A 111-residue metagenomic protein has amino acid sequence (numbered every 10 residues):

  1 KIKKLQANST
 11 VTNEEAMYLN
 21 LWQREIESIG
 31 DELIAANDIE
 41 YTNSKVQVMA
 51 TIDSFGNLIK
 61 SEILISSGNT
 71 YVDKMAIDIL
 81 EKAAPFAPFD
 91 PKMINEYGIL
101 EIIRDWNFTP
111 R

Functional and structural regions predicted by a protein language model:
K1-E25, D31, A35-D38: Intrinsic-disorder/low-complexity signature in envelope-associated proteins
K1-Q6, R24-G30, D53-I65, I77-P88 (+1 more regions): Conserved "boundary/linchpin" sites in short secondary-structure elements
T10-N13, N69, P91, R111: Intrinsic-disorder/low-complexity, polar/charged segments
A36-I39, K92-I94: Short, solvent-exposed loop/turn elements at beta->coil junctions and helix N-caps that rim active or binding pockets
Y41-V46: Short, small/polar residue-rich loop motifs at catalytic or cofactor-binding pockets
I65-Y71: A short acidic/small-residue loop/turn micro-motif
